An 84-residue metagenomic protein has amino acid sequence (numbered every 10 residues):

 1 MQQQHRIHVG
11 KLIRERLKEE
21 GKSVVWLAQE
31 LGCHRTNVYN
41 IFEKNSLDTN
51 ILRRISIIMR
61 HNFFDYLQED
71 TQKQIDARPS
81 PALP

Functional and structural regions predicted by a protein language model:
M1-K22: A short, Lys/Arg-rich alpha-helix, primarily the initiator
G21-K22, L47-N50: Residue-level signal for the short linker/turn that defines the boundary of a DNA-recognition helix
L27-A28: Short alpha-helical "recognition helix" segments of helix-turn-helix
G32-L47: Recognition helix of helix-turn-helix/homeodomain-like DNA-binding domains that insert into the DNA major groove
N50-Y66: DNA major-groove recognition helix of helix-turn-helix/homeodomain DNA-binding modules
L67-P84: Short, charged recognition helix plus adjacent turn of helix-turn-helix-like nucleic-acid-binding domains
